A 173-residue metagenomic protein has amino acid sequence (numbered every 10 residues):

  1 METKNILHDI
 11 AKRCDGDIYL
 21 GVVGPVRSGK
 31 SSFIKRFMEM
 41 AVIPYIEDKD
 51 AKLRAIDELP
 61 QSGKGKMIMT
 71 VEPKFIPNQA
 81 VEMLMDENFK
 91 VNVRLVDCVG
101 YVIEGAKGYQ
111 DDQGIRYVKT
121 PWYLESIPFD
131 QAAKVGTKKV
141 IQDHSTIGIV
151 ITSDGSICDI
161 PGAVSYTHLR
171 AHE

Functional and structural regions predicted by a protein language model:
E2-T3, C14, F129-A133, S165-Y166: Short secondary-structure boundary/capping elements
E2-V118: Conserved G1/Walker A P-loop phosphate-binding module
G29-K30, I157-D159: Flexible loop/turn segments at secondary-structure boundaries
Q79-M85, R94-V96, K134-V140, I149-G155 (+1 more regions): P-loop NTPase catalytic core
G100-V102, D154-I157: Conserved nucleotide-binding/hydrolysis micro-motifs of P-loop NTPases
G105-A106, D159-A163: Conserved ATPase-coupling elements of RecA-like P-loop NTPase cores
D111-S156: Inter-motif core of Ras-like GTPase G domains
T167-E173: Conserved small/polar residues in nucleotide/adenosyl-binding loops
